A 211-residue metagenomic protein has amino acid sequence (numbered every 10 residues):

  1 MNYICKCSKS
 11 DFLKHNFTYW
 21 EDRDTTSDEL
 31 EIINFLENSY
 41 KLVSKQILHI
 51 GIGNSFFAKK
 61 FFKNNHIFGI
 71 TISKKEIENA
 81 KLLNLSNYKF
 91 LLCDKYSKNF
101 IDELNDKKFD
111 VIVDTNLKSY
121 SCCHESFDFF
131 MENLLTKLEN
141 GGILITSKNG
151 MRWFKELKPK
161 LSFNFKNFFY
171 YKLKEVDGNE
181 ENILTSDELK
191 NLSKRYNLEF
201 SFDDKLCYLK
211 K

Functional and structural regions predicted by a protein language model:
M1-Y40, I52-H66, I70-Y88, C93-K98 (+1 more regions): Class I (Rossmann-like) S-adenosyl-L-methionine-dependent methyltransferase catalytic domain, capturing the SAM-binding
K41-K45: Short helix-loop-beta connector
H49: Class I SAM-dependent methyltransferase core
S97-F100, S119-Y120: Active-site micro-motifs of SAM-dependent methyltransferase domains
I101-I112: A short acidic, Gly/Pro-enriched loop at the edge of an enzyme's catalytic core that lines a small-molecule cofactor
D114-L117: A short beta-strand submotif of the Rossmann-like class I SAM-dependent methyltransferase core that lines
Y120-N133: A short, conserved alpha-helix within the catalytic core of class I
L138-L144: Short glycine-dipeptide loop
